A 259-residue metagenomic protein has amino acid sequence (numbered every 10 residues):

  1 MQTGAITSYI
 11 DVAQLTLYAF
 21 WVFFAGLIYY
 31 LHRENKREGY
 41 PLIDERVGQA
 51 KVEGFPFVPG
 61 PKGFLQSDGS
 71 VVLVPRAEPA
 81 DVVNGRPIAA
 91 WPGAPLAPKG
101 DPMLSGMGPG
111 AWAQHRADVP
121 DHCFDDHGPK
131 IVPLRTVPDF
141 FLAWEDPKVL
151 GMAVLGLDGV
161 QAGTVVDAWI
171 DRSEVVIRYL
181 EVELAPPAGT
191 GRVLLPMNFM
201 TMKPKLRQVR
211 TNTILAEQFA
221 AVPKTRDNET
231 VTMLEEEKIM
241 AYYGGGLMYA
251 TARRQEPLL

Functional and structural regions predicted by a protein language model:
M1-L259: Peripheral interaction segments used for macromolecular assembly
